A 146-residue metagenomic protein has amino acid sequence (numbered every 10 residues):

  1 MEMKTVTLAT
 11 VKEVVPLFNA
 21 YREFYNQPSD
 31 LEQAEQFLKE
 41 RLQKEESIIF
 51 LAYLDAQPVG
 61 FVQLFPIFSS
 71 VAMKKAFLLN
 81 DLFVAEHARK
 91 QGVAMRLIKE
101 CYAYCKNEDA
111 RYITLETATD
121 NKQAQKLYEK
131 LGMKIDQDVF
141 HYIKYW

Functional and structural regions predicted by a protein language model:
M1-P16: A short beta-loop-alpha structural element at the N-terminal edge of CoA-dependent acyl/N-acetyltransferase catalytic
V15-E40: Conserved GNAT-fold acetyl-CoA-binding loop/helix
K39-L51, L78: A short helix-loop-beta-strand connector motif used in the catalytic cores of GNAT acetyltransferases and, in some
L51, Q57-P66: Conserved beta-strand in the GNAT
K75-E86: Conserved acetyl-CoA binding element of GNAT-fold acetyltransferases
V84, K90-A103, K130: Conserved acetyl-CoA-binding loop-helix of GNAT-fold acetyltransferases
M95, T119-D138: Conserved active-site alpha-helix within GNAT-family acetyltransferase domains
C105-E116: Conserved GNAT acetyl-CoA-binding A-motif
